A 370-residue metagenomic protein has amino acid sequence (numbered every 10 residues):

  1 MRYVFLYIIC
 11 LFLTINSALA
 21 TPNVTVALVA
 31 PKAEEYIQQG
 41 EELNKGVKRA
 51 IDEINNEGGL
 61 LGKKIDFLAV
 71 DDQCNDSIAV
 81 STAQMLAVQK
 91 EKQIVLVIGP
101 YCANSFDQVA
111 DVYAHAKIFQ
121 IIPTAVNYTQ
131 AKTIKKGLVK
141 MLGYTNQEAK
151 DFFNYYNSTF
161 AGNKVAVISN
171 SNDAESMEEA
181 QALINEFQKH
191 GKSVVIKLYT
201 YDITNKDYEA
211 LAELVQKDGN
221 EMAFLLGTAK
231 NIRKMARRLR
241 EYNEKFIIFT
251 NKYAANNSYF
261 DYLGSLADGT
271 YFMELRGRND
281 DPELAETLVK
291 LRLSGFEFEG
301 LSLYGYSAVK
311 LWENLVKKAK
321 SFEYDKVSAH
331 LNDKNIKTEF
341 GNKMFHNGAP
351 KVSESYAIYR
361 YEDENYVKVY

Functional and structural regions predicted by a protein language model:
V4-C10, L19-Y370: Extracytosolic ligand-binding ectodomains
